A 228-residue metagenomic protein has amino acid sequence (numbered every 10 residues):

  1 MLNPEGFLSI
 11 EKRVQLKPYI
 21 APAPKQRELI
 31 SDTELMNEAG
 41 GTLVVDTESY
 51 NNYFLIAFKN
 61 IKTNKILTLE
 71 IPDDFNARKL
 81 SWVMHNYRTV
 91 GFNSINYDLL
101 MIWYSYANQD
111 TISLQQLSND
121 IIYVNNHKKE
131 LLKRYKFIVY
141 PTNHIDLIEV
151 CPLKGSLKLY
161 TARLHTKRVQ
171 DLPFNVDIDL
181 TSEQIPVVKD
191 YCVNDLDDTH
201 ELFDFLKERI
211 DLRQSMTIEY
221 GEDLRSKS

Functional and structural regions predicted by a protein language model:
M1-N37, E48, R163-Q170, I178-S228: Conserved "right-hand" nucleotidyltransferase catalytic core of DNA-directed polymerases
G40-S49, H144-D146: Two-metal-ion RNase H-like nuclease active-site motif
T42, Y50-T68, L157, R163 (+1 more regions): RNase H-like nuclease fold core
A57, L100-S105, L159, R163 (+2 more regions): Residue-level signal for well-ordered alpha-helical scaffold segments within enzymatic catalytic domains
K62-L159, Y191: Conserved DEDDh/DEDDy metal-dependent 3′-5′ exonuclease domain
I148-L157, L172-E183: Helical catalytic core of nucleic-acid polymerases
